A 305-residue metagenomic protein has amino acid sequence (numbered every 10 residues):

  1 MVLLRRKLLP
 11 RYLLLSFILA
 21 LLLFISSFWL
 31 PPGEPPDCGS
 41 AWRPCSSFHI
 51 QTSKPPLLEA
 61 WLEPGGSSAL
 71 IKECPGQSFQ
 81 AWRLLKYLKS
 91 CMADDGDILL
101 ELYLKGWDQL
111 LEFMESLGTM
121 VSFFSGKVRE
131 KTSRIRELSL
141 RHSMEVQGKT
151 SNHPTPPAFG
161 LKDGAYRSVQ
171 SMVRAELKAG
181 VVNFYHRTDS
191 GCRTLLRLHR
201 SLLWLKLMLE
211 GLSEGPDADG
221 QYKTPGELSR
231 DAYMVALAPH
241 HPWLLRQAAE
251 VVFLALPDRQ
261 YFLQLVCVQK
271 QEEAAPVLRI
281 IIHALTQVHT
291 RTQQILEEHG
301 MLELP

Functional and structural regions predicted by a protein language model:
M1-R6: Short, low-complexity, Lys/Arg-enriched N-terminal segments of secretory-pathway carbohydrate enzymes
L9-P305: Long, contiguous alpha-helical bundle segments
